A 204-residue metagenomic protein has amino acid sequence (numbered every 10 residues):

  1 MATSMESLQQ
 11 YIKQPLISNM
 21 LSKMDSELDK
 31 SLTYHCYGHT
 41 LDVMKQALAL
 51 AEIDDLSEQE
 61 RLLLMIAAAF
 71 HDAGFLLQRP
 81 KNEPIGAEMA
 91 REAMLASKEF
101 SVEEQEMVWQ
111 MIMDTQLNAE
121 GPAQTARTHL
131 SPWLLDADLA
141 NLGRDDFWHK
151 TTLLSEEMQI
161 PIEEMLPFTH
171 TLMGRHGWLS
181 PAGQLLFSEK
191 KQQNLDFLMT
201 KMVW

Functional and structural regions predicted by a protein language model:
A2, L28-S57, F70, L117-W204: Divalent metal-dependent phosphate-bond-processing catalytic cores, especially two-metal-ion Mg2+/Mn2+ enzymes that act
A2-E27, H39: Short alpha-helical hairpin
S31, H35, G74, Q78 (+1 more regions): Conserved aromatic-histidine-acidic binding/catalytic patches
V43, R61-L77, G86, V108-Q116: His-Asp-centered metal-binding catalytic motifs of divalent-metal-dependent phosphohydrolases/nucleases
V43-A47, N82-S97: An active-site-proximal "capping" alpha-helix that borders the catalytic cofactor pocket
D54, A93-E103: Inter-helical turn/loop segments and adjacent helix faces that build the functional surface of alpha-helical bundle
